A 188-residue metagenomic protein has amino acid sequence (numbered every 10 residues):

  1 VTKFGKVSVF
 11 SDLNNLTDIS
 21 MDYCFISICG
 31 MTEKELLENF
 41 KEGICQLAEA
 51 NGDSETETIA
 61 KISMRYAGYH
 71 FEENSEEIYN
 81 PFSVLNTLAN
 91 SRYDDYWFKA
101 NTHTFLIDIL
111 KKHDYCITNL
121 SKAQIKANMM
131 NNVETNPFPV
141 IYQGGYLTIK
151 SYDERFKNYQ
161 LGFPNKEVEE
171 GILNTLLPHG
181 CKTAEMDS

Functional and structural regions predicted by a protein language model:
V1-S188: Phosphate-binding site recognition
